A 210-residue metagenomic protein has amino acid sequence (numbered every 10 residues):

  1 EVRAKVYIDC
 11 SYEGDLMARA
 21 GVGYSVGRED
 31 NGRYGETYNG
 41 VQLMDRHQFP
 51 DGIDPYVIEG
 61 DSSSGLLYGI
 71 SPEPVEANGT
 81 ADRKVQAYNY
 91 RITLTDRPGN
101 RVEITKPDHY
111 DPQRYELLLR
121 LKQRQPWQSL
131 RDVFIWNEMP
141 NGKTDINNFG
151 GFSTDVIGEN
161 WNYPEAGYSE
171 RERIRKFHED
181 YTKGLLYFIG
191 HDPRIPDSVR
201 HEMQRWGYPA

Functional and structural regions predicted by a protein language model:
E1-V6, C10-A210: Flavin (FAD/FMN)-binding glycine-rich loop and adjacent Rossmann-like elements that form
